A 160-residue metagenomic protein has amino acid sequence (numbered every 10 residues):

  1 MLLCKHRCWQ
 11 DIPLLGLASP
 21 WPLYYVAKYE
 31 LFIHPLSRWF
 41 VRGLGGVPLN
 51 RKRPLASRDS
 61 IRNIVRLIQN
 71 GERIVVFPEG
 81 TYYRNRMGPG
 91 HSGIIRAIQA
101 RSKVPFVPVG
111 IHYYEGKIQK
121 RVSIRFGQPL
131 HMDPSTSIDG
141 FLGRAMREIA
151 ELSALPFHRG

Functional and structural regions predicted by a protein language model:
M1-P54: Catalytic core of membrane glycerolipid acyltransferases/transacylases, capturing the structured, soluble-facing
R58-G160: Non-catalytic C-terminal accessory region of glycerolipid acyltransferases and related lyso-lipid remodeling enzymes
